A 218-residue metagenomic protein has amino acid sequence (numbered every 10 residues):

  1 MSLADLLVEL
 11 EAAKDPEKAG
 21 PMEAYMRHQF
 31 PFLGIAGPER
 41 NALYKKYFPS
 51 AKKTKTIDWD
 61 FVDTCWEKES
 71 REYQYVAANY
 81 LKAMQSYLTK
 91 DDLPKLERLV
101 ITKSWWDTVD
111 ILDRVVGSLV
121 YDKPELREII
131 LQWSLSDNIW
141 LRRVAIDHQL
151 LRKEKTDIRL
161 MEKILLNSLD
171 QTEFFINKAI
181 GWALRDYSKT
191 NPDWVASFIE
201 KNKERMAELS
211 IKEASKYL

Functional and structural regions predicted by a protein language model:
M1-L218: Alpha-helical scaffold domains
